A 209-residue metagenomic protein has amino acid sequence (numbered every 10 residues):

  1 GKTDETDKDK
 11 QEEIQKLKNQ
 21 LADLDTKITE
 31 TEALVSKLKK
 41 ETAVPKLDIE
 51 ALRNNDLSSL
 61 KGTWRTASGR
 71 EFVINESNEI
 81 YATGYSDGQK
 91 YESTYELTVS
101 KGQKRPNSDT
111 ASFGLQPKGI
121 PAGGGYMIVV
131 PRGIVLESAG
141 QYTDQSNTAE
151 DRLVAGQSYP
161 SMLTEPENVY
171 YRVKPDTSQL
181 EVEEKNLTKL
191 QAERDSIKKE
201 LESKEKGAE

Functional and structural regions predicted by a protein language model:
G1-E5, L17: Gram-positive cell-envelope targeting signals
E13-K16, E30, L34-S36, K40-D48 (+1 more regions): Edge beta-strand at a domain terminus
L47-T63: N-terminal helix-cap/turn-to-beta initiation motif at the start of protein domains
S58-T63, E79-I80, A111-S112, A149-R152: Short, hydrophobic/aromatic-rich segments at coil-to-beta transitions
F72, Y85-E165, Y171, K185-L187 (+1 more regions): Contiguous, well-ordered beta-strand patches that form the walls/edges of small beta-barrel/beta-sandwich domains
